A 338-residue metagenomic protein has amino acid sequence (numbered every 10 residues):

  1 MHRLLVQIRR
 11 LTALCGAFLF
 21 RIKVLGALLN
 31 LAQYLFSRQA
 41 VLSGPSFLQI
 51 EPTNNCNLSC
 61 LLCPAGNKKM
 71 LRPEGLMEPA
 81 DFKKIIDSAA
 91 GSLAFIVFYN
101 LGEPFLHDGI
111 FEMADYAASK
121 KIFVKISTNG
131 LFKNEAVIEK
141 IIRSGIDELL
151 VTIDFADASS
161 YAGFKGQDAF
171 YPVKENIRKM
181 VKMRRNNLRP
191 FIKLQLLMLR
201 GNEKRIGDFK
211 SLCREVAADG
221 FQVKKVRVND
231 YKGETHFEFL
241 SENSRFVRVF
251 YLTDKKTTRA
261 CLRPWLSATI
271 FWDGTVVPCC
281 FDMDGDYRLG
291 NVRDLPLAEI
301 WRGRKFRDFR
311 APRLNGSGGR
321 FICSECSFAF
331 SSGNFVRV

Functional and structural regions predicted by a protein language model:
M1-A13, R72-M77, K120-F123, E139-A311 (+2 more regions): Radical SAM enzyme [4Fe-4S]-AdoMet core and its adjacent flexible, acidic and glycine-rich loops/tails across
H2-E148, S159, G163, Q167 (+3 more regions): Conserved alpha-helical substructure of the radical SAM core
I50, N54-N57, K255, S317-R320: Processing junctions and N-termini across compartments
N57-A65, P278-F281, F321-F328: Local cysteine-cluster metal-coordination motifs and their immediate loop/turn environment, predominantly Fe-S cluster
G66, Y99, T152, K224 (+1 more regions): Conserved residues at the C-terminal ends of beta-strands
N315-F335: Charged phosphate-binding loop/patch that engages nucleotide di/tri-phosphates or the phosphate backbone of nucleic
